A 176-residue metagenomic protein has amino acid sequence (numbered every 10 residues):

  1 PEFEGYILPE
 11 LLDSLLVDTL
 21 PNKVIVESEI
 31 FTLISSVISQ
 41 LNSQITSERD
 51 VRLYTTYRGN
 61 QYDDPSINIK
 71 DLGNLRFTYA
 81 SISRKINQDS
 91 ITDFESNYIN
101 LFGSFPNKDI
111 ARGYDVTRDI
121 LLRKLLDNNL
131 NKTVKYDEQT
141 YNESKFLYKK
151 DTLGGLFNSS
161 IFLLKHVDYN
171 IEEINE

Functional and structural regions predicted by a protein language model:
P1-E176: Extracytosolic ligand-binding ectodomains
